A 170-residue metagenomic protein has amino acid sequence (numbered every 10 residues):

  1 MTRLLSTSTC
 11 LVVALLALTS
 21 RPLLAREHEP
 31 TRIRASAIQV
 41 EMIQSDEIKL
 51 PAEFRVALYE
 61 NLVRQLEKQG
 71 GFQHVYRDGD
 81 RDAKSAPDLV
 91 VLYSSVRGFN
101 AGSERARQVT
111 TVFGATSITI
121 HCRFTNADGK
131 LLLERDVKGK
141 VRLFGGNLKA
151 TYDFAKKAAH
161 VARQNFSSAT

Functional and structural regions predicted by a protein language model:
M1-C10: Bacterial N-terminal signal peptides that target proteins for export
A14, L18-G71, E134-K138, R163-T170: A structural "domain/chain start" motif
M42-I43, S95-G102, K138-K140: Generic short beta-strand segments
G71-D80: Short, well-structured beta-strand/strand-turn elements
H74, A101-E104, Q164-N165: Hydrophobic alpha-helical membrane segments
G79-L131: Surface-exposed short loop/turn segments
A115, T125-S168: Short secondary-structure boundary motifs at beta->alpha junctions and helix caps
